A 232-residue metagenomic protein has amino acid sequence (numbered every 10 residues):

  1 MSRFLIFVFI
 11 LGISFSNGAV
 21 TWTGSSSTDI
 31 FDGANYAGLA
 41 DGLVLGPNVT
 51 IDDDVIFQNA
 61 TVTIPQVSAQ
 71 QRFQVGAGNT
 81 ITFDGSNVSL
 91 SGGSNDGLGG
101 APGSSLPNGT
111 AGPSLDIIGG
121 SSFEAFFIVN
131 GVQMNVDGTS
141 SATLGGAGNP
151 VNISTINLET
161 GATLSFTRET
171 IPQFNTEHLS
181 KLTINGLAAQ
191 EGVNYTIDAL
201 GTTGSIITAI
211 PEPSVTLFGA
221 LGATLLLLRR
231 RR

Functional and structural regions predicted by a protein language model:
S2-V8, V215-G219: Sec-dependent signal peptide recognition, specifically the positively charged N-region followed immediately by
F9-N17, T224-L228: Hydrophobic h-region of N-terminal signal peptides that target proteins for export in Gram-negative bacteria
G18-L90, A188-A209: Solvent-exposed adhesion/ligand-recognition segments of exported proteins
N35, A69-R72, S91-L106, A147-N149 (+1 more regions): Extracellular beta-strand/beta-solenoid scaffold signature
P47, D52-D54, A60, Q71 (+14 more regions): The right-handed parallel beta-helix/beta-solenoid scaffold, focusing on the short coil/turn and N-cap positions
E212-R229: A short, hydrophobic C-terminal helix/tail in secreted or cell-surface proteins
